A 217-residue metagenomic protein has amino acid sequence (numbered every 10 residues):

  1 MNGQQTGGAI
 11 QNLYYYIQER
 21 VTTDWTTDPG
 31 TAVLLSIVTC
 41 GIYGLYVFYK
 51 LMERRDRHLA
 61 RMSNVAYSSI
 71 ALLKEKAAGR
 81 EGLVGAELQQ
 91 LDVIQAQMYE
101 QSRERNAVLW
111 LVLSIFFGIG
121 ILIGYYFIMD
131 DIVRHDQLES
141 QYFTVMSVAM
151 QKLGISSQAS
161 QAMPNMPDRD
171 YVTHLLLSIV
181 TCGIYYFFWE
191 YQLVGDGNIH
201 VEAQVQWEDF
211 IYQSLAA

Functional and structural regions predicted by a protein language model:
N2-V38, I42, Y46-L113, I123-L177 (+1 more regions): Membrane-interface extramembranous regions at the lipid-water interface
